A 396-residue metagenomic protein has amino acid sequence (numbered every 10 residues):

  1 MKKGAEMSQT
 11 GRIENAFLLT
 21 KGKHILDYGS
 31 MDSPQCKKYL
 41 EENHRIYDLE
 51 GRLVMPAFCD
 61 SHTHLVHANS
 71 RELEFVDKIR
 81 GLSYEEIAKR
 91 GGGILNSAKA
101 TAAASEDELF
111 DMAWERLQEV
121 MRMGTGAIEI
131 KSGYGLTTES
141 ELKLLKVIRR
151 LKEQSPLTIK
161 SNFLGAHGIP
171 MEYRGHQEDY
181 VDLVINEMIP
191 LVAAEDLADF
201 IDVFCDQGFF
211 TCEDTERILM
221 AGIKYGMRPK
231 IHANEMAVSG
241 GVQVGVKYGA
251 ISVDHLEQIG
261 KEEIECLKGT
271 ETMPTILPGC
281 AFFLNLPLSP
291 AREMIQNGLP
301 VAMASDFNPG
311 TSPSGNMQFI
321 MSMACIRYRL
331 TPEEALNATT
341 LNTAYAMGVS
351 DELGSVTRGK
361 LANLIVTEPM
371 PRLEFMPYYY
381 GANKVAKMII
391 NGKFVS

Functional and structural regions predicted by a protein language model:
M1-K37: N-terminal metal-binding scaffold of metallo-dependent hydrolase/deaminase domains
L18, K23, G51, H62 (+13 more regions): Divalent metal-coordination and catalytic microenvironments
E41-M112: Metal-associated gating/positioning segment near the N- to mid-region
H44-D48, S161, M388: Conserved beta-strand scaffold positions in the cores of enzyme catalytic domains, especially in NTP/NDP-utilizing
P56, Q118, E216, M220 (+4 more regions): Alpha-helical segments flanking ligand/cofactor-binding loops in enzyme cores
L95-M112, Q118, G126-S239: Metal-coordinating catalytic core of metallo-dependent amide/deamination hydrolases
M121, I185, A193-A194, I223 (+3 more regions): Non-catalytic positions within long, well-ordered alpha-helices that form the structural scaffold/packing of enzyme
R228, V238-E352, T367-E374, Y379-Y380 (+1 more regions): Active-site-adjacent C-terminal substructures of enzyme catalytic domains
